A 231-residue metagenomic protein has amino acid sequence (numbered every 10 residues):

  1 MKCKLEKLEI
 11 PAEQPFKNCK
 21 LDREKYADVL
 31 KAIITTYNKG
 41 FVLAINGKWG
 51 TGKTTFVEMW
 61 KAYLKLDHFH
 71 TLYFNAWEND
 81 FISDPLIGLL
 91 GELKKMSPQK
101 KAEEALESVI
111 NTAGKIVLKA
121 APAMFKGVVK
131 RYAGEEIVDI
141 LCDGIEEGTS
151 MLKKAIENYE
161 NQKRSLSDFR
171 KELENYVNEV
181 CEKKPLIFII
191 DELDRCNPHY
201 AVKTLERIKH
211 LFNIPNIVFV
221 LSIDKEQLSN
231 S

Functional and structural regions predicted by a protein language model:
M1-N75, N79, I87: Walker A/P-loop-proximal flanking segment of P-loop NTPase domains
Y26, P85, Y200-T204: Helical "lid/switch" subdomain of P-loop NTPase nucleotide-binding domains
G52, D80-F81, L193-C196: Glycine-/small-residue-rich active-site loops that bind phosphorylated ligands and cofactors
V57, A62-V177: P-loop NTPase nucleotide-binding core
F81-D84, Q227-S231: Switch/connector loops and helix/strand junctions flanking conserved nucleotide-binding motifs in nucleotide-processing
E103-S108, L221, S229-S231: Short, glycine/acidic-rich hinge or "gate" loops at secondary-structure transitions that mediate conformational
A155-S229: Conserved Walker B catalytic segment
